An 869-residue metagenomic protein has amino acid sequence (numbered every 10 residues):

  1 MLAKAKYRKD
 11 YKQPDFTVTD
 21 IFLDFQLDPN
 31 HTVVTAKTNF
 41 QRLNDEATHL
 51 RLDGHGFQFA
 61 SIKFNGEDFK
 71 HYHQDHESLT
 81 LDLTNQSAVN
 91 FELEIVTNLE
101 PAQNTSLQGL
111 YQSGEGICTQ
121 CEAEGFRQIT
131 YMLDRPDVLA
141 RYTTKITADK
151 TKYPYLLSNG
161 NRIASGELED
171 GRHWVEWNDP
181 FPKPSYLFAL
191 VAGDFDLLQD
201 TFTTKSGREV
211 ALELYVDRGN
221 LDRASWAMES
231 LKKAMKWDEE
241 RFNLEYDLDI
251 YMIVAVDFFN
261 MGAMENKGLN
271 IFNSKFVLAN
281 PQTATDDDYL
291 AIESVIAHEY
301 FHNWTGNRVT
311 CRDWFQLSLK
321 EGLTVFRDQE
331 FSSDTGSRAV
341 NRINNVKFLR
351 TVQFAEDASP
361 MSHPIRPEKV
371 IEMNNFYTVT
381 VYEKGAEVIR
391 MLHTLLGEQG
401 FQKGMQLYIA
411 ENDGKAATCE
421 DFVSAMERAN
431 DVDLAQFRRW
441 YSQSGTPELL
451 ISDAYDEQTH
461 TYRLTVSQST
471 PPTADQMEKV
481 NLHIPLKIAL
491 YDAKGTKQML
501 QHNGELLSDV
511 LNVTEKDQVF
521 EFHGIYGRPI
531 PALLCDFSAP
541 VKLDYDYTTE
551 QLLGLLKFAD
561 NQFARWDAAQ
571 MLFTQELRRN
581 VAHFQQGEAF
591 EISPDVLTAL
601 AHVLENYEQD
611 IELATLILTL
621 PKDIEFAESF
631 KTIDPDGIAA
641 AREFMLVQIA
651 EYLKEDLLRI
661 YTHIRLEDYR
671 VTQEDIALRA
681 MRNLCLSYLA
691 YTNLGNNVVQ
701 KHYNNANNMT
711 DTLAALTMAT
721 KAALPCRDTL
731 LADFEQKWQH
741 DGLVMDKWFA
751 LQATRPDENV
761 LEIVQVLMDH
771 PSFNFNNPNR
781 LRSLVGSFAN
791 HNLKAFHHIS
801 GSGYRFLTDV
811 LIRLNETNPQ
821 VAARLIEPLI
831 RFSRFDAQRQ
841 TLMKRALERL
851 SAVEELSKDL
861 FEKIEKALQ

Functional and structural regions predicted by a protein language model:
M1-V33, L107, Y111-Q120, R127 (+3 more regions): N-terminal, polar/Ser/Thr-rich
T38-F57, Y131-D134, A140-D149, E420 (+1 more regions): Surface-exposed beta-strand/loop patches in extracellular or lumenal glycoproteins
L43-D45, H49-L50, G54-S113, D170 (+2 more regions): A surface-exposed beta-strand-loop module
Q58-N65, F188, D433-Q436, T446-L533 (+4 more regions): Beta-strand-rich binding/interaction modules
F59, W177, S206-Q458, R463-V466: Hydrophobic alpha-helical and helix-loop surface patches within well-folded domains that function as non-catalytic
V96-Q199, Q562-R565: Extended, low-hydrophobicity, Ser/Thr/Pro/Gly-biased non-transmembrane segments
N98-S106, P471-P472, F537-L543: Short acidic/polar inter-strand loop motif in beta-rich domains
T351, T378, H523-Q869: Long, ordered, helix-rich scaffold segments
